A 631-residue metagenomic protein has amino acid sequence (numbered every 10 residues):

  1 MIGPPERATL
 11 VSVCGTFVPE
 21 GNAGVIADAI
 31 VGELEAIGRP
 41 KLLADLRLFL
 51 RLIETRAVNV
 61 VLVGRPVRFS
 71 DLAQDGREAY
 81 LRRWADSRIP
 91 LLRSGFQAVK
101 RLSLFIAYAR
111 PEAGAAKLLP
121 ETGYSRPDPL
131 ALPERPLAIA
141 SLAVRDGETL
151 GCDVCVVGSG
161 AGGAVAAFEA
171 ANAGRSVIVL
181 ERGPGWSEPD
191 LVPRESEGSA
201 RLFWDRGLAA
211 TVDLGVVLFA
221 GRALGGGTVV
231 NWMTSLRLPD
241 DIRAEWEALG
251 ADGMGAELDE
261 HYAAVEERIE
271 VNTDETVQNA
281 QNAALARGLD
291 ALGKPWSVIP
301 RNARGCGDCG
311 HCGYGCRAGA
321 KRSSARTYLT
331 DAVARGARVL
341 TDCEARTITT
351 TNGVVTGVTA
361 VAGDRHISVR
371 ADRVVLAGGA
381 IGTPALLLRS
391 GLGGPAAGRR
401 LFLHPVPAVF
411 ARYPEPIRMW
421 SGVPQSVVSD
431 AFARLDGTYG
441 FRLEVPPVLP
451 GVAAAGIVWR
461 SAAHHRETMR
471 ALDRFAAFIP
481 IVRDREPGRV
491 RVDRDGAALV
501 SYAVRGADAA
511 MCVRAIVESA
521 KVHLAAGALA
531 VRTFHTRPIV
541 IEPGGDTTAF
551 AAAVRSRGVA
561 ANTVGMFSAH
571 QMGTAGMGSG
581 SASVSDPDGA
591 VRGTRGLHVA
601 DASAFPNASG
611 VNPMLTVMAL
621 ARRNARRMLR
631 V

Functional and structural regions predicted by a protein language model:
M1-V67: Near-N-terminal "mature-domain entry" segment
P4-P5, F17, G24-G32, R68 (+5 more regions): Extreme N-terminal leader/targeting segments of oxidoreductases
Q74-G76, L81-D86, P90, S94-G95 (+6 more regions): Rossmann-like flavin
L102, I106-A109, G114-A143, D252-R346 (+1 more regions): Conserved redox-cofactor binding core of oxidoreductases
G151-V179: N-terminal Rossmann-like FAD-binding beta1-loop-alpha1 element of flavoenzymes
E169-I178, G183-E195, A223, A334 (+5 more regions): Glycine-rich loop(s) and the adjacent beta-strand/alpha-helix scaffold that form part
R175, R182-D241, Q281-D290: N-terminal FAD cofactor-binding segment of flavoenzymes
N231, L249, G394-K521, S568-G573 (+2 more regions): FAD cofactor-binding and catalytic pocket of flavoenzymes
